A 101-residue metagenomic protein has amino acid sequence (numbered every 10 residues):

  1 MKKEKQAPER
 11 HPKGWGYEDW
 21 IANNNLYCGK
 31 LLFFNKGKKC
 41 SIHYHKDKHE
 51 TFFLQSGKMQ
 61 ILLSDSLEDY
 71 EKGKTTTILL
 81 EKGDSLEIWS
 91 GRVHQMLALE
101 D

Functional and structural regions predicted by a protein language model:
M1-K30, S41, K72-I78: A short, N-terminal "cap"/entry segment at the start of jelly-roll beta-barrel domains of the cupin/DSBH fold
K30-K48: Conserved short histidine dyad/triad with adjacent acidic residue
L31, T51, Q95, E100-D101: A short hydrophobic beta-strand segment most commonly corresponding to one strand of the jelly-roll/cupin
S41-H43, I61-L62, L86-I88, V93-L99: Short beta-strand His + acidic residue motifs that chelate non-heme Fe in jelly-roll/DSBH and cupin folds
D47-L67: Glycine- and acidic-residue-biased ligand/ion/polar-headgroup-sensing regions
D65-G91: Short acidic-glycine-tyrosine-enriched beta hairpin
